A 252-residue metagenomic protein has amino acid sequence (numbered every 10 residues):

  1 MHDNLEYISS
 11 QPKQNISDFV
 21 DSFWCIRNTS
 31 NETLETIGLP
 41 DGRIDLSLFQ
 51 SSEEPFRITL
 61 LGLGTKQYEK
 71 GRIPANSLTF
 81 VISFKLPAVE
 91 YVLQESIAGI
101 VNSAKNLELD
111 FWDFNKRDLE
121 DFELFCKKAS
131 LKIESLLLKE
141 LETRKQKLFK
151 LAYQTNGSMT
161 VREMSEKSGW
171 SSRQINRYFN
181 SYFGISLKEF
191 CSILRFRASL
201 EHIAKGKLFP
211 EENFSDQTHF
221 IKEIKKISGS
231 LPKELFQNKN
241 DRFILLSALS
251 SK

Functional and structural regions predicted by a protein language model:
M1-Q146, Y153-R162, S168-S172, S186 (+3 more regions): Alpha-helical bundle regulatory/interaction domains
Q174-F183, E189-S192: Catalytic DNA-binding helix-loop module of base-excision-repair DNA glycosylases/AP lyases
F179, F214-D216, I224: Conserved aromatic/hydrophobic anchor residue in the second beta-strand of classical C2H2 zinc-finger domains
Y182-I185, I224-E234: A secondary-structure capping/hinge motif
